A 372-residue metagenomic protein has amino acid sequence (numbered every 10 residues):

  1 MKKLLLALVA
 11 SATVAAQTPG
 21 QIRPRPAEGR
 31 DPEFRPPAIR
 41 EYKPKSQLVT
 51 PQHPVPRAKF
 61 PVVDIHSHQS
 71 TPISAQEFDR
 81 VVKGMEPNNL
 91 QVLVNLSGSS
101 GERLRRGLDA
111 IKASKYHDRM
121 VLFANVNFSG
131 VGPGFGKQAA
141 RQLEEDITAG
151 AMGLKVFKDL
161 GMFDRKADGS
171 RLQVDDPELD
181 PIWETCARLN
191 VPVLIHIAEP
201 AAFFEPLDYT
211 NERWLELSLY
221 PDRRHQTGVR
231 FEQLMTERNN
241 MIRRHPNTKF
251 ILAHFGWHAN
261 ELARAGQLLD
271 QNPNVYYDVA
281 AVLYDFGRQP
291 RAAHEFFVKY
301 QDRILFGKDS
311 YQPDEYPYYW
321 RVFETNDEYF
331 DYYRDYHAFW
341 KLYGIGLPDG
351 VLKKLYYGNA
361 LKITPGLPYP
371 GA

Functional and structural regions predicted by a protein language model:
L5-A15: Hydrophobic helical h-region of N-terminal Sec-dependent signal peptides in bacterial secretory/periplasmic proteins
T18-K115, Q138: An N-terminally biased module of ancient metal coordination in phosphate/nucleic-acid-related enzymes
P26-A38, Y42-K43, T50, L104-P221: Active-site gating/metal-coordination segments in enzymes
Q52-R57, V81-P87, R106-M120, R141-A151 (+4 more regions): Acidic (Asp/Glu)-rich catalytic clusters
V63-S67, V92-N95, M120-N125, L154-V156 (+4 more regions): Hydrophobic faces of well-ordered beta-strands that scaffold small-molecule active sites in alpha/beta enzyme cores
I65, Q69, L217-T227: Glycine-rich phosphate-binding "P-loop"
Q69-E77, N95-R106, F128-K137, D164 (+4 more regions): Acidic-and-aromatic substrate-binding clefts and catalytic sites of carbohydrate-active enzymes
V82, Q226, R230-N240, H245-A372: H/E-rich (His + Asp/Glu) clusters that bind or coordinate divalent metals
